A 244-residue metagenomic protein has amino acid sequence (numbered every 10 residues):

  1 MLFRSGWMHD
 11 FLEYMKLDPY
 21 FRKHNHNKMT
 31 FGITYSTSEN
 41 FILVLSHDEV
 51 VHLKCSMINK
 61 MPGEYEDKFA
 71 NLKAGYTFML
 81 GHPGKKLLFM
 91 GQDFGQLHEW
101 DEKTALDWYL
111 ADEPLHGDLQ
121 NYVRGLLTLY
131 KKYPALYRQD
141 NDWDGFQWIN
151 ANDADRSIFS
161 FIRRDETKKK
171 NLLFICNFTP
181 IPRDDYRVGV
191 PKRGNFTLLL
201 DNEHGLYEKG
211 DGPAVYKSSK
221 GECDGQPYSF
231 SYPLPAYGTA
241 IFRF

Functional and structural regions predicted by a protein language model:
M1-L2: Short, small-residue-biased leader/transition segments that mark boundaries at the very start of proteins
S5-E13: Active-site donor-binding segments of glycosyltransferases and PAPS-dependent sulfotransferases
L17-D48, G75-Y76: Glycoside hydrolase catalytic-domain groove-lining segments
Y20-H24, D48, L53-M57, G63-L88 (+1 more regions): Carbohydrate-interacting/catalytic domains
